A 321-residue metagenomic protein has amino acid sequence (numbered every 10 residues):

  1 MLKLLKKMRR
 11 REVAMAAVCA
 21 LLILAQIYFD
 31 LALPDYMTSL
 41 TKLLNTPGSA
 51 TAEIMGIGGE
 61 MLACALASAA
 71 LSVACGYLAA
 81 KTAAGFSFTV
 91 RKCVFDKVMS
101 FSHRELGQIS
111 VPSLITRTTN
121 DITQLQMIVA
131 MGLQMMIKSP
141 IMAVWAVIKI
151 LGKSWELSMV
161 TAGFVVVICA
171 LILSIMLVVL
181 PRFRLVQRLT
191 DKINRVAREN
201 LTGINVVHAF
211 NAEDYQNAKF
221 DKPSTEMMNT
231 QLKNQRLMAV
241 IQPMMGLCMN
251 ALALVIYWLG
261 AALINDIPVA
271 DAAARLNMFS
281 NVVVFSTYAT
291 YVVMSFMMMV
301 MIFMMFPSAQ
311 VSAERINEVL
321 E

Functional and structural regions predicted by a protein language model:
M1-E12, L114, T118: A short amphipathic helical element positioned immediately N-terminal to and/or at the very start of a transmembrane
L5, M37-L44, L78-T82, V94 (+9 more regions): Hydrophobic alpha-helical interface/terminus motif in multipass membrane transporters
R10, A14-A74, L78, L151-E156 (+1 more regions): Transmembrane helix-loop-helix hairpins at lipid-water interfaces of multipass membrane proteins, especially the type-1
R10-R11, S100-R104, N120-V129, L133 (+4 more regions): An intracellular "coupling" helix at the cytosolic face of ABC transporter transmembrane type-1 domains
R11-Y28, M131-V186, W258-V269: Transmembrane helices of ABC transporter permease
A14-S39, I57-M61, C75-A80, Q126-I141 (+3 more regions): Alpha-helical segments in transporter systems
L21, F29-K42, C64-V111, I115 (+10 more regions): Juxtamembrane helix-loop junctions of ABC transporter transmembrane domains
A50, K149-G163, K233-R315, V319-L320: Helix-loop-helix
